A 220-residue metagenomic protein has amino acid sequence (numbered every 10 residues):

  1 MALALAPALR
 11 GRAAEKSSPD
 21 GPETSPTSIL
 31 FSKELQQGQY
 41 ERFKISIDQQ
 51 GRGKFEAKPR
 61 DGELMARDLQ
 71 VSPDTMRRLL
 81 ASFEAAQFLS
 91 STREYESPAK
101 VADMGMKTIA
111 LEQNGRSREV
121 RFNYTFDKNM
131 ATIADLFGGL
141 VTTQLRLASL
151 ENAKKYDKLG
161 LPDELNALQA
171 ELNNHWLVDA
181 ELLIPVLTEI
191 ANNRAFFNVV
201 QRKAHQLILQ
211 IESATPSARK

Functional and structural regions predicted by a protein language model:
M1-A6: Bacterial N-terminal signal peptides
L9-Q37, T92-K220: Short, well-ordered, aromatic-rich surface patches in folded extracellular/luminal domains
E15, D68-M76: Short N-terminal edge-element motif at the start of the domain
S25, S32, Q37-G62: N-terminal secretory signal peptides
R42-S46, M65-V71, R116-F126: Short amphipathic beta-strand/extended segments with alternating polar/hydrophobic composition
R52-R67, N166-E171, I184-T188: Acidic/histidine-rich, surface-exposed loop or edge segments in extracytoplasmic proteins
P73-A99: Charged, amphipathic alpha-helical segments
